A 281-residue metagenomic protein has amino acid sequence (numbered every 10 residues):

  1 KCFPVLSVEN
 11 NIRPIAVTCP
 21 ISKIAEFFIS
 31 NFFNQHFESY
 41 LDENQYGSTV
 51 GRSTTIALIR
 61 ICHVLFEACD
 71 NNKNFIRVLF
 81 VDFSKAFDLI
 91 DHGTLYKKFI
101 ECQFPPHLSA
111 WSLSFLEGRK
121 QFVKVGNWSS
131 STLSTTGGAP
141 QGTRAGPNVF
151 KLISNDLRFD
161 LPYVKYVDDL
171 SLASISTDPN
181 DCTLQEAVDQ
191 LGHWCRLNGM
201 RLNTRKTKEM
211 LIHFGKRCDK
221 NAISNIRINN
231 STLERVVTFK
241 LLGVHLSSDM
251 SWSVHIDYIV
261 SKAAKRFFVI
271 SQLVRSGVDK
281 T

Functional and structural regions predicted by a protein language model:
K1-P140, S174-I175: Conserved pre-catalytic core of RNA-dependent polymerases
R13, Q45-T49, R77-A86, S112 (+7 more regions): Catalytic palm active-site di-aspartate
A57, V149-I153, L184-A187, R266: Hydrophobic alpha-helical membrane-association signature
C62, G192-R196, A264-S271: Structural signal for well-ordered, non-membrane alpha-helices
F66-D70, Q121-F122, D156-F159, V269-Q272: Conserved helix-loop functional segments at active or binding sites
N127, E186, H193, R201-V237: Short, conserved micro-motifs composed of acidic
S176-E186: Short helix/loop segment flanking the catalytic signature motif in cyclic-nucleotide metabolism enzymes
S231-T281: Basic, alpha-helical interaction scaffolds
